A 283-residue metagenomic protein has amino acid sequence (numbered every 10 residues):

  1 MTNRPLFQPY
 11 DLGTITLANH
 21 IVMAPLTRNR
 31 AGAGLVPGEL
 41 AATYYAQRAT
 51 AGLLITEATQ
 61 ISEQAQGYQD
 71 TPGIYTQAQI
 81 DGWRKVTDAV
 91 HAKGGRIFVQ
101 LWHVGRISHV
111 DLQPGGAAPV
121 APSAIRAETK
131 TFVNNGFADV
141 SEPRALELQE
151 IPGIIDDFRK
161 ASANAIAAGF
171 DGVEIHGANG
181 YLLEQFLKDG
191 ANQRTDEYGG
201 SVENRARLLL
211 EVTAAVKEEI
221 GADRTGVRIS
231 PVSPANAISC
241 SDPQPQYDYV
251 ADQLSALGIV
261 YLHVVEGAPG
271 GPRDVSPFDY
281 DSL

Functional and structural regions predicted by a protein language model:
M1-L283: Flavin-dependent oxidoreductase catalytic cores
